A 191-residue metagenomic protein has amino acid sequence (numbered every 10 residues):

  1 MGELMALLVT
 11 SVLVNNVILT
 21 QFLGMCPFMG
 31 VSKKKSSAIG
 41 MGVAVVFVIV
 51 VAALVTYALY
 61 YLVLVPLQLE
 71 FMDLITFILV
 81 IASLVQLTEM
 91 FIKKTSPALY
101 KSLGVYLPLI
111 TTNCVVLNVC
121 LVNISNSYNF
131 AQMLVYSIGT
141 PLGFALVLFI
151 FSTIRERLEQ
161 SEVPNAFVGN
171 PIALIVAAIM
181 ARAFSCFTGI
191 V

Functional and structural regions predicted by a protein language model:
M1-E3, R182-V191: Juxtamembrane boundary at the C-terminal end of a transmembrane helix
E3-L19, Q68-S83, L134-V147: Structural signature of hydrophobic alpha-helical transmembrane segments
T10-F47: Juxtamembrane transmembrane-helix termini in multi-pass membrane transport proteins
F22-G30, E89-K94, Y106-L107, C114-S127: Generic transmembrane alpha-helix signature in multi-pass membrane proteins, especially transporters/channels
L23-S37, V85-L99, F151-E162: C-terminal ends of transmembrane helices
A44-L54, G104-V119, G169-A181: Small-residue-rich segments of transmembrane alpha-helices in multi-pass membrane proteins, especially helix faces
Y61-G104: Ordered, amphipathic secondary-structure segments that act as subunit-interaction surfaces in large macromolecular
E156-L174: Interfacial loop-to-transmembrane junctions
